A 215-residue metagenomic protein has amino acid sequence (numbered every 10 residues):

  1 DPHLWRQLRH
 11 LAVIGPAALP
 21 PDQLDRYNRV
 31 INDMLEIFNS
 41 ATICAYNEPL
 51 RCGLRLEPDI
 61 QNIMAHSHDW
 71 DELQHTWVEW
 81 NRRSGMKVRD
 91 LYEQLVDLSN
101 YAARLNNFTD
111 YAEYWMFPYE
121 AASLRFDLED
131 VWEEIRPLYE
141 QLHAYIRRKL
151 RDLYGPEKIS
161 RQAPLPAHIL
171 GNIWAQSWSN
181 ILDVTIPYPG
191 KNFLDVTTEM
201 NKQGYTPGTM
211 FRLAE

Functional and structural regions predicted by a protein language model:
D1-E199, L213: A well-structured
E199-P207: Long, K/E/R/D-enriched contiguous segments that form extended
G208, R212-E215: Well-ordered beta-sheet/strand-loop patches within structured domains
